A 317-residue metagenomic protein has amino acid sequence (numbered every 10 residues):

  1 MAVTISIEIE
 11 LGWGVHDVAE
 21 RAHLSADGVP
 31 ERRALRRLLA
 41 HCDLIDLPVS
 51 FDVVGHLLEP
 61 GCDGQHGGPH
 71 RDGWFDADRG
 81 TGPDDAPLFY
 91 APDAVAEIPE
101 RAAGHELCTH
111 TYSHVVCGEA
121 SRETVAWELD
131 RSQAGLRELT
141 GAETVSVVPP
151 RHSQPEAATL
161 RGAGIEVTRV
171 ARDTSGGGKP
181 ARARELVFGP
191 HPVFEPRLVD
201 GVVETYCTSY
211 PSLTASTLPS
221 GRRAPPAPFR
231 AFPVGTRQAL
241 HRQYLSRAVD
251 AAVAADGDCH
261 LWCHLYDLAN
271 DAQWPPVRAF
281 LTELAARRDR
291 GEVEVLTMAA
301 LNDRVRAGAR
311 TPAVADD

Functional and structural regions predicted by a protein language model:
M1-R101, E143, P149, L284 (+1 more regions): Active-site beta->alpha N-cap acidic-glycine motif
A2-S6, P48-S50, G104-C108, S146 (+3 more regions): Structural preference for beta-strand elements that scaffold enzyme active sites
E8, C42, H110, S132 (+3 more regions): Conserved, mostly hydrophobic/aromatic
A19-P30, D76-L88, S113-E123, E143-V145 (+2 more regions): The substrate-binding groove and active-site-proximal loops of carbohydrate-active enzymes, especially glycoside
V53-P60, S113-H114, V145-Q154, L296-N302: Short, solvent-exposed turn/loop segments enriched in Gly/Ser/Thr/Pro and often Arg
R79-D84, E138, A142-A255: Active-site-adjacent pocket scaffolds in enzyme catalytic domains
V125-L136: An active-site-proximal "capping" alpha-helix that borders the catalytic cofactor pocket
V167-A171, G235, A239-D317: C-terminal domain-boundary segment and adjacent tail
